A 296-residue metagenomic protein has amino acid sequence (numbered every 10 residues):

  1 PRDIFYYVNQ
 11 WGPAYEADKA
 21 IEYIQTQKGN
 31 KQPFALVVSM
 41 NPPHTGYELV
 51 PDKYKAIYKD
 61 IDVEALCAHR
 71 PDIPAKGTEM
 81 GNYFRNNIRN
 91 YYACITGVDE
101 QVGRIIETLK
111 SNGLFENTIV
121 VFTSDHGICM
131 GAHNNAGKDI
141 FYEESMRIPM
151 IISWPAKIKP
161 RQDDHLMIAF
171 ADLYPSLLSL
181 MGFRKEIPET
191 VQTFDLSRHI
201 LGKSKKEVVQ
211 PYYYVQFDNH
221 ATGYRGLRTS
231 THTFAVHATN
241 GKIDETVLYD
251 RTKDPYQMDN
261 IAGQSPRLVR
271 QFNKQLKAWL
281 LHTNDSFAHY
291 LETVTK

Functional and structural regions predicted by a protein language model:
P1-Y15, I21-I168, L180-T190, V236-I243 (+3 more regions): Active-site-proximal cap/lid insertion segments
E79, I261-K296: Long, internal low-complexity/basic segments
H126-A132, I158-K159, L166, A171-Y174 (+4 more regions): C-terminal cap/loop subdomain of S1 sulfatases and analogous C-terminal strand-loop tails that border
Q162, N260-I261: Short histidine-centered beta-strand/loop micro-motifs that create catalytic or ligand/metal-coordination sites
